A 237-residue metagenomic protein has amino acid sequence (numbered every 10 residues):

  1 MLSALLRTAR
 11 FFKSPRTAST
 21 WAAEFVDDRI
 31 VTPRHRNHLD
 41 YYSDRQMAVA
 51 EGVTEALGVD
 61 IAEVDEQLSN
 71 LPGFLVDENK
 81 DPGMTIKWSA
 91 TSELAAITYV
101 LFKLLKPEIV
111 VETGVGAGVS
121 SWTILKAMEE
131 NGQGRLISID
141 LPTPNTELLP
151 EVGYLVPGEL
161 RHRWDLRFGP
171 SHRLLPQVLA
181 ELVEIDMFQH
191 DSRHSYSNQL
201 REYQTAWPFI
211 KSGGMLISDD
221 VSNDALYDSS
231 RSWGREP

Functional and structural regions predicted by a protein language model:
M1-G58: Membrane-proximal basic amphipathic "stem/tether" segments
M1-W21, G73-V100: N-terminal start-of-domain structural block
F11-S14, V64, L71, S195 (+1 more regions): Polar helix-capping/helix-linker motif
K13-R16, R34-R36, R45-Q46, K80 (+4 more regions): Context-gated lysine
V26-D27, V59, V64, I139 (+2 more regions): Intrinsic-disorder/low-complexity regions
T32, H38-Y41, V49, N70 (+3 more regions): Intrinsic structural disorder/low-complexity segments
Q46, E51-S92, F102-L105: Class I SAM-dependent transferase core
M84-A95, Y99-P237: S-adenosylmethionine/decaboxylated-SAM
